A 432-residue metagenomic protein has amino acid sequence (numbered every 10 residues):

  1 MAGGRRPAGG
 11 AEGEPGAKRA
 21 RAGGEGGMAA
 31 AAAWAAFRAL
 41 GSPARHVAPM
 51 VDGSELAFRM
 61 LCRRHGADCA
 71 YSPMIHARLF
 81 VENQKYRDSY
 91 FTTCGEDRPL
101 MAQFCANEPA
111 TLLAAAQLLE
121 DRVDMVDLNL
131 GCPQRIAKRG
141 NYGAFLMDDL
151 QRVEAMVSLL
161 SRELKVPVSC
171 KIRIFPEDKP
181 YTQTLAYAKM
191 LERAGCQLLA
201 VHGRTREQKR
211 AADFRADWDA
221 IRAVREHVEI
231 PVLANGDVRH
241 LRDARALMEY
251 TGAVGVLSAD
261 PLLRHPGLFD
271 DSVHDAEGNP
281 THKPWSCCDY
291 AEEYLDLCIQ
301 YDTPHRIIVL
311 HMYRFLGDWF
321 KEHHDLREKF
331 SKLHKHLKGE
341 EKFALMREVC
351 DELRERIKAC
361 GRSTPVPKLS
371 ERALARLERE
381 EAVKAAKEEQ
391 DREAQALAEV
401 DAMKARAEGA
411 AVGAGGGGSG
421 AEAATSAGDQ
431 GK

Functional and structural regions predicted by a protein language model:
A2-H46, V51, L56-M60, R64 (+5 more regions): Alpha/beta catalytic cores of nucleotide-metabolism and tRNA/nucleoside-modifying enzymes
G23-A39, M50-E120, K329-S331: Glycine-rich, positively charged N-terminal anion/phosphate-binding segment
W34-A44, R78-P99, C132, K138-N141 (+2 more regions): N-terminal small/glycine-rich loop or linker at the start of catalytic domains across soluble metabolic enzymes
M50-D52, I75-A77, C105-N107, G131-P133 (+4 more regions): Active-site beta-loop-alpha junctions enriched in small/polar residues
A70-Y71, M101-Q103, D127-N129, S169 (+2 more regions): Conserved beta-strand positions in the central sheet of alpha/beta enzyme cores
L113-Y142, L150-I230, R245-A246: Alpha/beta enzyme core
N141-M147, R210, V273-P280: Short glycine-enriched, charge-decorated loop/helix-capping segments at active-site entrances that position
